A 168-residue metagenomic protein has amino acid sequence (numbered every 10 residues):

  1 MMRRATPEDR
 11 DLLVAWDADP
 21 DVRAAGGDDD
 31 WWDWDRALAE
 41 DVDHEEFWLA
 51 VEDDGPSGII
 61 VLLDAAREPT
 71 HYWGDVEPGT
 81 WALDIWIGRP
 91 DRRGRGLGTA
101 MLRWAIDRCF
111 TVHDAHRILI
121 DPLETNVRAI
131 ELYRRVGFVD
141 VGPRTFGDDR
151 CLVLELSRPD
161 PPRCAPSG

Functional and structural regions predicted by a protein language model:
M1-A39, D160-G168: A short, well-structured alpha-helix characteristic of acyl/acetyltransferase catalytic modules
A5, I87-G88, P122: Hydrophobic adenine-recognition pocket in adenosine-nucleotide-binding enzymes
D28, D33-R92, R108, R158-P159: Acetyl-CoA-dependent GNAT
E45, D114-A115: Short, high-confidence coil segments that cap the C-terminus of an alpha-helix and link into the following beta-strand
E77-T80, H116-L119, L123-V127, P143-G168: C-terminal "cap" of GNAT-fold acetyltransferases
G94-R108, E131-R135: Conserved acetyl-CoA-binding loop-helix of GNAT-fold acetyltransferases
C109-H113: Hydrophobic pocket-lining residues that define ligand/cofactor binding sites across diverse proteins
R134-P143: Conserved acetyl-CoA-binding loop of GNAT-fold acetyltransferases
